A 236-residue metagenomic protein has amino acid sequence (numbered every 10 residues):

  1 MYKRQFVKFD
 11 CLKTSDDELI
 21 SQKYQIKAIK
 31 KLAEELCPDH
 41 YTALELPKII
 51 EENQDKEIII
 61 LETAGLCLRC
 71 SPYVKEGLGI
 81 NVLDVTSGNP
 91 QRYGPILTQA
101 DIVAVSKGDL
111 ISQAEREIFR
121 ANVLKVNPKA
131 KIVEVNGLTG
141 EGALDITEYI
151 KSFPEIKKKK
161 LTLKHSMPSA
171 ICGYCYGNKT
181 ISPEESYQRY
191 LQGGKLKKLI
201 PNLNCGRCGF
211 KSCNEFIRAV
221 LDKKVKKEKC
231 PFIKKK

Functional and structural regions predicted by a protein language model:
K3-V74: Nucleotide-state-sensitive switch-loop elements of NTP-binding domains
F9-C11, D84, G137: Cofactor-binding loop segments of dinucleotide-utilizing enzymes, especially the Rossmann-like FAD- and NAD(P)+-binding
A43-K48, L144-F153, G173-N178: Short, surface-exposed amphipathic charged segments that create phosphate/polyanion-binding patches used for binding
L66-A130: Conserved C-terminal guanine-recognition region of P-loop GTPase G domains, centered on the G4
D109-K164: Canonical P-loop GTPase G-domain recognition
K159-S169, G193-N204: Immediate flanking context of iron-sulfur cluster ligation sites
S169-T180, P201-R218, F232: Local cysteine-cluster metal-coordination motifs and their immediate loop/turn environment, predominantly Fe-S cluster
R189-L191, R218-K236: Non-heme iron-sulfur electron-transfer modules
